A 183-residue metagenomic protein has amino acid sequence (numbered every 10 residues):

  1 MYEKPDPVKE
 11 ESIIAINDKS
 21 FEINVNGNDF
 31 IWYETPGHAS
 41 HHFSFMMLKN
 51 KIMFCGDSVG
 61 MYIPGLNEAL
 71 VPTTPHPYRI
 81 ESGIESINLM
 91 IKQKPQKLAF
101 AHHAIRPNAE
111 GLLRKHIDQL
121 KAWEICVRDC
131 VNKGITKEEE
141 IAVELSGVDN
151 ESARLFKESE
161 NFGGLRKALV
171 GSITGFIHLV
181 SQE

Functional and structural regions predicted by a protein language model:
M1-Y33, P77, I84-I87: Metallo-beta-lactamase
E3, E11, A15-I16, K94-E110 (+1 more regions): Amphipathic, soluble alpha/beta structural segments
D29-E34, S40-E110: Metallo-beta-lactamase
K51, S58, Q119-C130: Solvent-exposed, amphipathic alpha-helical segments
G83-S86, W123, S172: Alpha-helical packing segments of well-folded alpha/beta enzyme cores
R106-I125: Short, electropositive alpha-helical surface patch
C126-E183: C-terminal regulatory/interaction regions
